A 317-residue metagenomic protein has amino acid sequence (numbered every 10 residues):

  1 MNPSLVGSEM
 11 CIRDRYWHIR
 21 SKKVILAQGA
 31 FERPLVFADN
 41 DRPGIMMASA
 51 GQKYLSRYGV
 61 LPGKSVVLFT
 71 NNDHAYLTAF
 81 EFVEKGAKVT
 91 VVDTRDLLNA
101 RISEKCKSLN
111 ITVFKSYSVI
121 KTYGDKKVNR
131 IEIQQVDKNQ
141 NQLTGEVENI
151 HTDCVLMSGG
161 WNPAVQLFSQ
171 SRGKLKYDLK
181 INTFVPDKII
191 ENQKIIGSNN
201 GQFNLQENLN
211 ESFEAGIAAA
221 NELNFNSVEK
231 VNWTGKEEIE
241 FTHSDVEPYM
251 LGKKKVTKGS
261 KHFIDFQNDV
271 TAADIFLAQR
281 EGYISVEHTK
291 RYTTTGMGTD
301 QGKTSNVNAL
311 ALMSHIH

Functional and structural regions predicted by a protein language model:
M1-G7, I12: Single conserved hydrophobic/aromatic residue that forms the stacking wall/gate of nucleotide- or nucleobase-binding
S8-E9, V83-Q166: A Rossmann-like FAD-binding core segment of flavoenzymes
H18, A30-T78, Y177-Q193: Glycine-rich dinucleotide-binding loop and its adjacent helix/turn
I19-G29, H151-G159: Short hydrophobic core segments
Q28-D39, N162-S171: Flavin (primarily FAD) binding-site architecture
A30-E32, N72-H74, N162, N199-N200 (+1 more regions): Residue-level detector of alpha-helix initiation sites
I45-L55, K138-N139, D153-F203, E237-G252: FAD-site-proximal beta/loop scaffold in flavoenzymes
V119, Q202, E207-N210, E214-H317: Mid-to-C-terminal Rossmann-like scaffold of FAD/NAD(P)H-dependent oxidoreductases
